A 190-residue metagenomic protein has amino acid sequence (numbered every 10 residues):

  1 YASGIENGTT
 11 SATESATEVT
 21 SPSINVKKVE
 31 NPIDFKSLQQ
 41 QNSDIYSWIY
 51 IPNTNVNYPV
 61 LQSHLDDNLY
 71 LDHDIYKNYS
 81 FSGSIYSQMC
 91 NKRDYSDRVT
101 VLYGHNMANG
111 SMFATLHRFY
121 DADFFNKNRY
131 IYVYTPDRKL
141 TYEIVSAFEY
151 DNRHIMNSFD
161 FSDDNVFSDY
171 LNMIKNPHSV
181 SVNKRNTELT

Functional and structural regions predicted by a protein language model:
Y1-T190: Solvent-exposed, non-transmembrane regions of membrane-associated and secreted proteins
